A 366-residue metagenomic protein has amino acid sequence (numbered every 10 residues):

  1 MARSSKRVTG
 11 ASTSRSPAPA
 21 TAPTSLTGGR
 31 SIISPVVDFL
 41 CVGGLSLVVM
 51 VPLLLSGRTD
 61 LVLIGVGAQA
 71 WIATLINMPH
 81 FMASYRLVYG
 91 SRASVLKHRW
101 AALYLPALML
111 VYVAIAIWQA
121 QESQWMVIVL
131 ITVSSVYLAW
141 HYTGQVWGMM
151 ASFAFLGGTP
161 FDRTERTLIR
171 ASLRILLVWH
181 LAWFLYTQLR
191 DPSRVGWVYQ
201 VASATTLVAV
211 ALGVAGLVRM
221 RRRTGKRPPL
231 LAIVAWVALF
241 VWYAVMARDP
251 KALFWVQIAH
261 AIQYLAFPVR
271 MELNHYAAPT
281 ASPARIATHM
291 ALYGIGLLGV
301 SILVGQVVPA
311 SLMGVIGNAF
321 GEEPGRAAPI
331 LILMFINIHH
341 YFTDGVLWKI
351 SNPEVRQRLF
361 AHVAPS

Functional and structural regions predicted by a protein language model:
M1-T27, E354-S366: Short, intrinsically disordered terminal tails adjacent to the first/last structured region
S25-G44: N-terminal membrane topogenic signal
P52-G67: Short, hydrophobic transmembrane alpha-helix segments
A68-V88, Y142-Q145: Central hydrophobic cores of alpha-helical transmembrane segments in multi-pass inner-membrane proteins across all
F81-R92, V146-S152, G213-T224, H340 (+1 more regions): C-terminal ends of transmembrane helices
A93-K97, I115-Y199: Membrane-interface helix-loop-helix junctions at boundaries between adjacent transmembrane segments
L108-V111, V133-W147, T167-T187, A202-G216 (+5 more regions): Alpha-helical transmembrane segments of multi-pass integral membrane proteins
P192-Y199, M246-A252, V307-L331: Extracellular/periplasmic helix-loop-helix junctions in multi-pass membrane proteins
